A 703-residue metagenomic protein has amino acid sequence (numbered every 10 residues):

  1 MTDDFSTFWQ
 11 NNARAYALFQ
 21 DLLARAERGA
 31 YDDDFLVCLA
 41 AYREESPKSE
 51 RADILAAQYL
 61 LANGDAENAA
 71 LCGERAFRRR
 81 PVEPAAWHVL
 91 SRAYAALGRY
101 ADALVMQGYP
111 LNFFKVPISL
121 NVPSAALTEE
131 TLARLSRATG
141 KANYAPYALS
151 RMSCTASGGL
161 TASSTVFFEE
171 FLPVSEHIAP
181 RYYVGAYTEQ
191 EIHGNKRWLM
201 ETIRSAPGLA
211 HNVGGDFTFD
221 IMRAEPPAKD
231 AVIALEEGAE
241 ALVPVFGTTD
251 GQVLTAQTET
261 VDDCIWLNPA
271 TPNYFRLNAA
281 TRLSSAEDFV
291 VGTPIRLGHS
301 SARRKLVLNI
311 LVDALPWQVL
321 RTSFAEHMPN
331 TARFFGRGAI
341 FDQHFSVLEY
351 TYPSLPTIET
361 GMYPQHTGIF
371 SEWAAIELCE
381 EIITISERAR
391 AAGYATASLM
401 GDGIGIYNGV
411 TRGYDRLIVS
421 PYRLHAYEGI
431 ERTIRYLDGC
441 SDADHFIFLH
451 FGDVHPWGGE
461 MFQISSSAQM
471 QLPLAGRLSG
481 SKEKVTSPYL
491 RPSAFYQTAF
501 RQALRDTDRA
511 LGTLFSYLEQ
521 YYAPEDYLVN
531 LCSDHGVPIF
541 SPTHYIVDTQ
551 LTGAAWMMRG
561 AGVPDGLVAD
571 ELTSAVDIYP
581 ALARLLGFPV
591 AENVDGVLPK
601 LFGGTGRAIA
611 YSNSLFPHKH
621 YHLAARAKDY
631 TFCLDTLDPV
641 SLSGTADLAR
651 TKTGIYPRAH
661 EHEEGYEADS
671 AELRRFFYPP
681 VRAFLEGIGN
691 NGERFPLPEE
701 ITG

Functional and structural regions predicted by a protein language model:
T2-A24, L71, V105-G108, N112-G703: Catalytic domains that recognize anionic headgroups
D21-L22, L55-A56, L90: Structural register within alpha-helical repeat arrays
A41-Y42, R75-A76, P110: Canonical positions in the second alpha-helix
S46-K48, P81, F114-K115: Short coil turns that delineate tetratricopeptide repeat
